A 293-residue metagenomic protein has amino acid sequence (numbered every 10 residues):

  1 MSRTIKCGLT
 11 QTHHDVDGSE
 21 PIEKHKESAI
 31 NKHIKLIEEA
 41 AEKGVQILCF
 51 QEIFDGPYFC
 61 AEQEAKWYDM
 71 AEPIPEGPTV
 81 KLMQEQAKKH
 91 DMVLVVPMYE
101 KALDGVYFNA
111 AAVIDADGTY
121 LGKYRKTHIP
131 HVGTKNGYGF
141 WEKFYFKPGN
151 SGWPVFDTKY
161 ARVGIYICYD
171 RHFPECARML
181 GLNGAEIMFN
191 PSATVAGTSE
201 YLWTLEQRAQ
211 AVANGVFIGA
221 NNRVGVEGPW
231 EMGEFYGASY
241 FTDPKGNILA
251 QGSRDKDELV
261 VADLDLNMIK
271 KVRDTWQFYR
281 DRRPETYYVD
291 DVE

Functional and structural regions predicted by a protein language model:
C7, K35-A65, A87, L94-V95 (+5 more regions): Active-site beta-strand/loop signature of hydrolases that rely on acidic residues for catalysis
C7, V113-L121, T242-L249: Short, glycine-anchored, charge-dense loop/turn motifs used at functional sites
H14-E27, G137: Acidic/histidine-rich helix-loop elements that form or flank divalent-metal/phosphate-binding sites at the catalytic
Q63-E76: A charged helix-plus-loop insertion that forms the helical arch/lid used to bind and gate nucleic-acid substrates
E72, E85, A102-E186, A196-A209 (+1 more regions): Active-site catalytic loop in hydrolytic enzyme cores
P75-V95, R162, I167-L259: CN hydrolase (nitrilase-like) catalytic-core segments centered on the catalytic cysteine and neighboring Lys/Glu
V96-M98, A110-V113, P154-F156, S239-F241 (+1 more regions): Short beta-strand scaffold segments in enzyme catalytic cores
I269-E293: A conserved C-terminal secondary-structure "cap"
